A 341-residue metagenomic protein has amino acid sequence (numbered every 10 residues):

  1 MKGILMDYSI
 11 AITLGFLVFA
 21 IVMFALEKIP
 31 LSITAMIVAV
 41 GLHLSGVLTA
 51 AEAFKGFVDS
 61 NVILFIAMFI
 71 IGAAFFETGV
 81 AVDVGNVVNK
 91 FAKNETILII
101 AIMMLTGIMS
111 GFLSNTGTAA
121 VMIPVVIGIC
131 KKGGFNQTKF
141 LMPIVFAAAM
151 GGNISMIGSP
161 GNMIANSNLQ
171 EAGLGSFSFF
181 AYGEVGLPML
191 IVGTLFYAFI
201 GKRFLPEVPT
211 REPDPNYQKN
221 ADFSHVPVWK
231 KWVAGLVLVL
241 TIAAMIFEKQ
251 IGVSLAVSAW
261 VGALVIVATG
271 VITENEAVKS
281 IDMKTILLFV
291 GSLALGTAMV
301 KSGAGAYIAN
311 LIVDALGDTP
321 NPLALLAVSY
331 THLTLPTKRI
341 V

Functional and structural regions predicted by a protein language model:
M1-I66, I70, E184-N310: Hydrophobic transmembrane alpha-helices of multi-pass small-molecule transporters
I4, I340-V341: Short hydrophobic transmembrane-like helices used for membrane targeting/insertion
M6, I12, I97, K132-F146 (+1 more regions): Juxtamembrane and boundary regions of transmembrane helices in multi-pass small-molecule transporters and channels
A20-K28, L105-S114, F146-M156, A244-Q250 (+1 more regions): Transmembrane alpha-helix interface/packing and boundary motifs in multi-pass membrane proteins, characterized by
A25-K28, K93, G134, S176: Helix-loop interface residues and adjacent transmembrane-helix termini in multi-pass membrane transporters, primarily
I33, V40, L44-T138, S280-T285 (+2 more regions): Membrane-embedded alpha-helical segments and adjacent helix-loop junctions characteristic of multi-pass solute
I33-V38, N115-M122, M142, I154-G158 (+2 more regions): Hydrophobic alpha-helical membrane segments of integral membrane proteins
N166-F177, E248-I251, N310-G317: Inter-helical loop and helix-membrane interface segments of multi-pass membrane transporters/permeases
